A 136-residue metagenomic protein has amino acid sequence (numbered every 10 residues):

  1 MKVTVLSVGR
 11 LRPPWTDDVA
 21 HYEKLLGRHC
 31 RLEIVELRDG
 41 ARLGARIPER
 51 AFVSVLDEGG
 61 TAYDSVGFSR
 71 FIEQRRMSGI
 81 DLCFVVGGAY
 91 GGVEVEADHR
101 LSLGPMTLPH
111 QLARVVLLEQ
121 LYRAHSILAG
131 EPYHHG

Functional and structural regions predicted by a protein language model:
M1-L26: N-terminal beta1-alpha1 ligand-phosphate binding loop
V5, S54, G87, L117: Conserved RecA-like P-loop NTPase ATPase core
L6, V35, S54, H99-L101: Hydrophobic/aromatic beta-strand patches that form the interior of the parallel beta-sheet core in alpha/beta enzyme
L11, E58-T61, G88-G91: Short glycine-rich anion-binding loops that position phosphate/pyrophosphate groups of nucleotides and phosphorylated
W15-D17, D64-V66, V93-E96, L112: Short glycine-/acidic-enriched loop or helix-start segments at secondary-structure transitions that form or flank
Y22, R70-E73, H99-R100: Glycine-rich, phosphate-binding/catalytic loops in enzymes
G27-C83: S-adenosyl-L-methionine/SAH cofactor-binding core of RNA-modifying enzymes
Y90, E94-H135: Structured adenosyl-cofactor binding patch, chiefly the S-adenosyl-L-methionine
